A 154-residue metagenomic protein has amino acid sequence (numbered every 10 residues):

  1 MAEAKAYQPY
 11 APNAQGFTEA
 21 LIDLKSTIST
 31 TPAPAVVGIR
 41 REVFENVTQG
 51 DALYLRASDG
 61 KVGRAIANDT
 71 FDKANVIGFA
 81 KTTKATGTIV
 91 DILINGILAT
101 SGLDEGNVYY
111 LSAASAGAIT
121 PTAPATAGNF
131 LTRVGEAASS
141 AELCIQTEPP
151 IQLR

Functional and structural regions predicted by a protein language model:
A2-Y10, I22-R154: Glycine-anchored, exposed beta-strand/edge motif detector
A14-F17, A116: Structured, hydrophobic secondary-structure cores that serve as assembly/anchoring elements
